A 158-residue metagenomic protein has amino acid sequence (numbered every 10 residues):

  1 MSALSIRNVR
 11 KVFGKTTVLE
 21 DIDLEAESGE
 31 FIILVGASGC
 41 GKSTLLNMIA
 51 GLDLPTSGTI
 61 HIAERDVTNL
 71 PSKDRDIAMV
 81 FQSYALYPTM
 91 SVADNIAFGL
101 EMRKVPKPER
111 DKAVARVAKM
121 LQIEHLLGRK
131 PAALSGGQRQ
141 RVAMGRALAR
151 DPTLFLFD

Functional and structural regions predicted by a protein language model:
M1-F157: ABC family nucleotide-binding domain
